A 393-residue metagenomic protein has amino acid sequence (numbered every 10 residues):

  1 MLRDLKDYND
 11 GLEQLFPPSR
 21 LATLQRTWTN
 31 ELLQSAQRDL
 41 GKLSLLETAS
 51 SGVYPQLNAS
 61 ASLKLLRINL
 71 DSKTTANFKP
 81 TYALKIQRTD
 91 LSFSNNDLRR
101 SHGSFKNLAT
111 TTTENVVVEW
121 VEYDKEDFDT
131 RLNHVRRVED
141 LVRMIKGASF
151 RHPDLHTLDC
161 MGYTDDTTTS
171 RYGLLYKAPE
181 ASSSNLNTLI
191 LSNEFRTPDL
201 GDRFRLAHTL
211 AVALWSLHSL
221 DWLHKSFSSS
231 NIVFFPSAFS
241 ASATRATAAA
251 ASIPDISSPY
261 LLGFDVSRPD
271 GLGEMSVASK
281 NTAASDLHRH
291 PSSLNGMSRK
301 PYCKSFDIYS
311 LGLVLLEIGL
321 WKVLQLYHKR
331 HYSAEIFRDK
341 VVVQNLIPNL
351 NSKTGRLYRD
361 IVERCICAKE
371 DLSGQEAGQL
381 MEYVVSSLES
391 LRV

Functional and structural regions predicted by a protein language model:
M1-A61, P153-H156, S252, F264 (+3 more regions): Helical subdomain adjoining the active site within ATP-dependent kinase catalytic cores
M1-P153, D159-Y163, A377, E389: Regulatory helix-to-disordered linker/tail regions at the edges of structured cores
Y123, D165, P179-S182, I232 (+3 more regions): Conserved beta-strand elements of beta-rich interaction domains across eukaryotes, especially beta-propellers
T157-R205, A250, G271-A278, A283: Conserved structural core of kinase catalytic domains
N187-H224, V233-S237: Conserved alphaE helix
S228-S292: Activation segment/activation loop of eukaryotic-type protein kinase catalytic domains
S292-S298: End-of-activation segment of Hanks-type protein kinase domains
D307: Conserved catalytic-loop aspartate of Hanks-type protein kinases
